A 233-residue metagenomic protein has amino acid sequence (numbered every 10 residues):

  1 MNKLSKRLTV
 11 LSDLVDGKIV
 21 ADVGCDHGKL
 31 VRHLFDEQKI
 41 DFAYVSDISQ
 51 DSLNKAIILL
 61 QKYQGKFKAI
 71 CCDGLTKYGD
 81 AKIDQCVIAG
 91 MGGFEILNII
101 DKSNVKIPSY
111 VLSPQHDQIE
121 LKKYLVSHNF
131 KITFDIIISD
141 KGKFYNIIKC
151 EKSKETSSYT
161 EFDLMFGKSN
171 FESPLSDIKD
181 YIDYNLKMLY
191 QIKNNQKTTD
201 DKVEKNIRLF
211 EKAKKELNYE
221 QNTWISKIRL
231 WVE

Functional and structural regions predicted by a protein language model:
N2-K18: Conserved alpha-helix/loop element of class I SAM-dependent methyltransferases that forms part of the SAM/SAH-binding
K18-D26: Conserved class I S-adenosyl-L-methionine
G28, R32: Glycine-rich SAM-binding Motif I of class I
D41-S46: Short beta-strand element of Class I
S49-Q50: Conserved SAM/SAH-binding beta-strand->alpha-helix loop
N54-D80: S-adenosyl-L-methionine
S103-K149: C-terminal substrate-binding/active-site "lid" region of AdoMet-derived donor-dependent transferases
S153-E233: An accessory alpha-helical subdomain
